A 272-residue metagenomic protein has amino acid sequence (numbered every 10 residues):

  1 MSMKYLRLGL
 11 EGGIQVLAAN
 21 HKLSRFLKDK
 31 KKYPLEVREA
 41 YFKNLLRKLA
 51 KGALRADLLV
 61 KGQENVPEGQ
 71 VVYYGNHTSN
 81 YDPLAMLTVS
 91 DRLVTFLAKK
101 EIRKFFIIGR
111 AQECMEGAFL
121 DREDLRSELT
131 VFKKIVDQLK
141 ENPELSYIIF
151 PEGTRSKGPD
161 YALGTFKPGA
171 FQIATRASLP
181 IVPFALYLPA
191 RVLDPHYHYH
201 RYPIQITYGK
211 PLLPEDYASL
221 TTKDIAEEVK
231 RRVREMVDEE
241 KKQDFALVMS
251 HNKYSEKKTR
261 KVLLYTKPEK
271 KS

Functional and structural regions predicted by a protein language model:
M1-V72, A85: Membrane-anchoring hydrophobic helices of lipid-metabolizing enzymes
A18, K22-F26, P67-L125: Catalytic core of membrane glycerolipid acyltransferases/transacylases, capturing the structured, soluble-facing
L46-R47, G117-E123, G153-S156: Short, basic, glycine/proline-bearing loop/turn elements
G52-V60, L129-T130, Y187-A190: Short gly/ser/thr-rich secondary-structure transition/capping motifs
A56, G117, S178-L179: Short glycine/serine/threonine/alanine-rich loop segments
V60, A118-D121, P214: Short acidic-hydrophobic, aromatic-tinged amphipathic segments that line or gate anion-handling sites
A118-Q138: A membrane-cytosol interface segment of integral membrane proteins
F132-S272: Non-catalytic C-terminal accessory region of glycerolipid acyltransferases and related lyso-lipid remodeling enzymes
